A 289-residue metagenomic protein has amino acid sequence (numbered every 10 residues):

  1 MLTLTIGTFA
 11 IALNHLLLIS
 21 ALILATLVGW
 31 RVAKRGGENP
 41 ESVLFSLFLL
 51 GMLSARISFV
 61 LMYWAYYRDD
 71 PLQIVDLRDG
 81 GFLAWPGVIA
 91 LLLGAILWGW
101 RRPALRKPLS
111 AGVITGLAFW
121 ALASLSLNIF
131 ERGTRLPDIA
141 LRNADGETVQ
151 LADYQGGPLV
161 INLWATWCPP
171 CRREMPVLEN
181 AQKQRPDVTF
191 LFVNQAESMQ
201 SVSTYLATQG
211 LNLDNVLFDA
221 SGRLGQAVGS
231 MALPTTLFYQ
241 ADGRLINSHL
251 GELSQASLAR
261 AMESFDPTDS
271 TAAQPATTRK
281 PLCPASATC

Functional and structural regions predicted by a protein language model:
M1-G133: Hydrophobic, membrane-interfacing alpha helices
D138-L159, C289: A short beta-strand-turn-helix
A144, T166, V193-S198, Q209 (+3 more regions): Solvent-exposed coil/turn segments that connect beta secondary-structure elements in extracytoplasmic/periplasmic
Q150-R172, L178, F190: Short active-site neighborhood of thiol/selenol oxidoreductases, capturing the structured segment around
R173-Q195, A207-T208: Conserved helix-turn-beta segment immediately C-terminal to the redox Cys motif in thioredoxin-like folds
L191, A207-A241: Short, internal strand/loop/helix patches that form the active-site neighborhood or redox-interaction surface
Q200-S203: Acidic helix N-cap motif at the loop->helix transition within catalytic regions of sugar-transfer enzymes
Q240-C289: Thiol-/selenol-based redox modules, centered on thioredoxin-like and closely related oxidoreductase domains
